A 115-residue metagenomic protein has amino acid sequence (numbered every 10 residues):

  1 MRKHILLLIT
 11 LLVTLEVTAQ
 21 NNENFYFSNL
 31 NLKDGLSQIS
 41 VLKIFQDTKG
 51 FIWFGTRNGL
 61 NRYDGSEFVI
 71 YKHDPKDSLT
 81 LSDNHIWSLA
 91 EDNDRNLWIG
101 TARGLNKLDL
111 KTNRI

Functional and structural regions predicted by a protein language model:
M1-I115: Carboxylate-rich, polar loop motifs that coordinate divalent cations or form catalytic acidic clusters
